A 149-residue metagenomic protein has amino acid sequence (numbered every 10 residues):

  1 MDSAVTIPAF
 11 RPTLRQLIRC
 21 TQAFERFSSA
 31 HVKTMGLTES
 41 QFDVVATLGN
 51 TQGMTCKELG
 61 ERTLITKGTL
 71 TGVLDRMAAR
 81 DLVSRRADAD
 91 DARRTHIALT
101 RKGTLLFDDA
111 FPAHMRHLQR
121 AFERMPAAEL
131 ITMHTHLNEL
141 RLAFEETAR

Functional and structural regions predicted by a protein language model:
M1-I7, A127-R149: C-terminal regulatory/oligomerization modules of transcriptional regulators
M1-M35, L82: N-terminal leader segment of winged-helix/HTH proteins
L17, V45-L48, L137: Hydrophobic structural patches
T21, F107, R141-E145: A structural signal for well-ordered alpha-helices, especially hydrophobic packing surfaces of coiled-coils
Q22, R26-T69: N-terminal helix-turn-helix DNA-binding core of bacterial DNA-binding proteins
E25, D75-N138: Charged, amphipathic alpha-helical coiled-coil/dimerization segments
G72: DNA-binding alpha-helical recognition surfaces that contact promoter or target DNA
